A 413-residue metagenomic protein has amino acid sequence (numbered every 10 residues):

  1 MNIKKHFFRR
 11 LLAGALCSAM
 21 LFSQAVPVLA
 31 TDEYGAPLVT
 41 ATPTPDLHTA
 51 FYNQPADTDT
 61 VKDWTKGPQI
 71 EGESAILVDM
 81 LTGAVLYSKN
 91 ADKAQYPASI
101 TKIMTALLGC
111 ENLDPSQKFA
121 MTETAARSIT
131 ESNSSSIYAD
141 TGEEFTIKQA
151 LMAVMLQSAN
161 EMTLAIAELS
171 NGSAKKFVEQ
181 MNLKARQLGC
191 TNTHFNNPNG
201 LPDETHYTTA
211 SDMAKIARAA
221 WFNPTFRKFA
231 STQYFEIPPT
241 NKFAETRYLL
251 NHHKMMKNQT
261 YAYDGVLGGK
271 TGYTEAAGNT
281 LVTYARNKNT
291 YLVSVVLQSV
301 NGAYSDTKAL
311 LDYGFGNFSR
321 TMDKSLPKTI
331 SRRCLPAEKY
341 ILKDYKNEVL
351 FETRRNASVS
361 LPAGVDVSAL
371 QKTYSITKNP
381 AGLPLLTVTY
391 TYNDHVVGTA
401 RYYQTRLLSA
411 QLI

Functional and structural regions predicted by a protein language model:
I3-A15: Bacterial N-terminal signal peptides that target proteins for export
L16, E71, T146, A381-P384: Residue-level preference for short coil/turn positions at secondary-structure junctions
L16, M20-Q24: Hydrophobic core
M20, V28-S211, K215-P224: Active-site-adjacent loops and short helices of periplasmic peptidoglycan-processing enzymes
F22-S23, P115, M322-S325: Residues in and immediately flanking transmembrane alpha helices
C190-T191, T205-Y207, S211-D212, A217-I413: Domain-terminus/edge residues, biased toward the C-terminal soluble/receptor-binding domains of extracytoplasmic
